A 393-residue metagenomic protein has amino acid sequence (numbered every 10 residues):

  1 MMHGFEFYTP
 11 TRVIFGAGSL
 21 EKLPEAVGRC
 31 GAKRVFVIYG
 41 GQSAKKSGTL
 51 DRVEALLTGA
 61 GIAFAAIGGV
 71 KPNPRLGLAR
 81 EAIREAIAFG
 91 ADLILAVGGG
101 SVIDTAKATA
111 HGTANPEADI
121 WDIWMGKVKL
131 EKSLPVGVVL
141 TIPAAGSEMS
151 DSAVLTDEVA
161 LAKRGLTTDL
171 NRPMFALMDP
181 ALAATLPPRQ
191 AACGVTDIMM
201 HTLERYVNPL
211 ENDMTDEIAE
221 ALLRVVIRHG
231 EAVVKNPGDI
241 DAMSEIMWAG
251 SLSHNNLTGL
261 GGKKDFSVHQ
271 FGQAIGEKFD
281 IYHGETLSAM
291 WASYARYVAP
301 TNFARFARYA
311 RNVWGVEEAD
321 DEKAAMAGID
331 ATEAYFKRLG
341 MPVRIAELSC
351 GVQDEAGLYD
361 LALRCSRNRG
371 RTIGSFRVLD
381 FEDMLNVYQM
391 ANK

Functional and structural regions predicted by a protein language model:
M1-L93, I345-A346, T372: ATP/NTP phosphate-donor binding region
R12, R34-F36, F64-A65, D92-L95 (+6 more regions): Structural motif
E21, A114-D213, R308: A glycine/threonine-rich phosphate-anchoring loop and its flanking beta-alpha core in nucleotide/phosphate-binding
R52-V53, E81-I83, V102-P116, M149-S150: Short Gly/Thr/Asp-enriched flexible loops that form oxyanion-binding sites at enzyme active sites
G90-K107, T141-S147, K278-I281: Glycine/serine-rich anion-binding loops at beta->alpha junctions that coordinate negatively charged ligand groups
R205-A334: Active-site segments that bind and position negatively charged phosphate/pyrophosphate groups
F306, E317-K393: C-terminal charged capping/lid subdomain of soluble metabolic enzymes
